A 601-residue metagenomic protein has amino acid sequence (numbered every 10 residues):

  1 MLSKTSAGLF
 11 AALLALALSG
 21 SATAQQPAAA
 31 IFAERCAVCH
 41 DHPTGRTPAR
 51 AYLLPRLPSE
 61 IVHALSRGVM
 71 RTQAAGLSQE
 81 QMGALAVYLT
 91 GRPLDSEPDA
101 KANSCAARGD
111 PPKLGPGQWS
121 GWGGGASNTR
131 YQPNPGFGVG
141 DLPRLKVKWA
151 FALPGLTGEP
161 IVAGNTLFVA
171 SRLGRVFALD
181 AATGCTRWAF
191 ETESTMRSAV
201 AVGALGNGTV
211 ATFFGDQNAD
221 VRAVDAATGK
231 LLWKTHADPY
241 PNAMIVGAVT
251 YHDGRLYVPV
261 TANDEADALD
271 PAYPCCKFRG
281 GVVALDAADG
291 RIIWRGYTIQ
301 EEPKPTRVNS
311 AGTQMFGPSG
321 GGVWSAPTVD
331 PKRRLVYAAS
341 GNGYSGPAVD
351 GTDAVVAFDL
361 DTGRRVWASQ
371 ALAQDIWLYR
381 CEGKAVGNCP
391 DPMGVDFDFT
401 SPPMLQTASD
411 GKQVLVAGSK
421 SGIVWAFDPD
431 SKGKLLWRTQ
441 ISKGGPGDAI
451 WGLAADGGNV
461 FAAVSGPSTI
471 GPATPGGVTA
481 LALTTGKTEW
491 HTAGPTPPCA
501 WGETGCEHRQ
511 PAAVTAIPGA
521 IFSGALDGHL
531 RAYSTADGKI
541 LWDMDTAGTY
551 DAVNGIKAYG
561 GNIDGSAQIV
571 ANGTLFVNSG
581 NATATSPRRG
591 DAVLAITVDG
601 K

Functional and structural regions predicted by a protein language model:
Q25-H42: Sequence/structural segment immediately N-terminal to covalent heme-attachment motifs in c-type and related
V38, T47-P93, R255, L335: Extracytoplasmic electron-transfer domains, predominantly the class I c-type cytochrome c fold
N103-K148, T298, E302-P303: Blade/loop signatures of beta-propeller domains
P116-G123, P154-R175, E193-V221, M244-P274 (+8 more regions): Repeat-blade elements of multi-bladed beta-propeller folds
P133-P154, S310, C389, P495 (+1 more regions): A short helix->beta-strand "capping" segment at the edge of beta-propeller domains
K146-K148, C185-W188, K230-K234, I293-W294 (+4 more regions): A structural motif specific to WD40 beta-propellers
D225, K277-R291, G351-R364, P475-G486 (+1 more regions): Beta-propeller blade signature
H236-P239, I293-G317, R365-G394, Q440-K443 (+2 more regions): Surface-exposed loop and turn segments in beta-propeller and other repeat-based domains that flank or scaffold
